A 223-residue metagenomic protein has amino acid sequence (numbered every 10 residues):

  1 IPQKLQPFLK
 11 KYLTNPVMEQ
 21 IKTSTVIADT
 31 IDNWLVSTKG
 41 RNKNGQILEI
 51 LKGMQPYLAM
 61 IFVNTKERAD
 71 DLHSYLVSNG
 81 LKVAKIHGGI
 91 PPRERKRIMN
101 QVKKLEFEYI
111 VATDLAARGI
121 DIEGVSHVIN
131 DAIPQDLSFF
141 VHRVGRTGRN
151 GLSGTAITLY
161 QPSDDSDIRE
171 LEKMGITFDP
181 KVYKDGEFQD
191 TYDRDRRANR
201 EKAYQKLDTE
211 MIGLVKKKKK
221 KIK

Functional and structural regions predicted by a protein language model:
I1-R194: Conserved helicase RecA-like core
T177-K223: Non-catalytic, charged low-complexity extensions flanking SF2 helicase motor domains
